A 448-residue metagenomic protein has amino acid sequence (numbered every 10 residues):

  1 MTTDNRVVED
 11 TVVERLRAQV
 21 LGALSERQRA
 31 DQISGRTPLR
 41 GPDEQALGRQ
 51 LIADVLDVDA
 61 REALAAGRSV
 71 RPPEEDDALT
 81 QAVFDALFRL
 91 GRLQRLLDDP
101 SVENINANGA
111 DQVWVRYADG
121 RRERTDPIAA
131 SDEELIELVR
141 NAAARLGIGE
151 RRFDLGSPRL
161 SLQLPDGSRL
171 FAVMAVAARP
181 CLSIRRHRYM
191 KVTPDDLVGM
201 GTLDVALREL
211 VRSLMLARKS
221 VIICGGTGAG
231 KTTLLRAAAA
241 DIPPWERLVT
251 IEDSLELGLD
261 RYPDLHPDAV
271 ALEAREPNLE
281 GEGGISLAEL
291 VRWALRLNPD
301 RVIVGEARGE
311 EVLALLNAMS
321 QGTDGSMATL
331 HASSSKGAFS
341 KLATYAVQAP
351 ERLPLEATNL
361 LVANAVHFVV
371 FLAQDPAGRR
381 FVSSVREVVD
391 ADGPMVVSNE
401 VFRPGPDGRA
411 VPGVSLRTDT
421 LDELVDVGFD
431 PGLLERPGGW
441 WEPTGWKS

Functional and structural regions predicted by a protein language model:
M1-F153: N-terminal accessory targeting/assembly segments
A23, R27, V58, A86-L90 (+20 more regions): Conserved, well-folded catalytic cores of nucleic-acid-processing and energy-transducing macromolecular machines
R116-A217: P-loop NTP-binding catalytic core
M215, G226-G228: The conserved Walker
K219-V221, A237-A363, F371-A373: Switch/coupling sub-region of P-loop NTPases
K231: Conserved lysine of the Walker
L234: Hydrophobic positions on the alpha1 helix immediately C-terminal to the Walker A/P-loop
A377, F381-S448: NTP-binding/hydrolysis catalytic cores, primarily Walker-type P-loop NTPases
